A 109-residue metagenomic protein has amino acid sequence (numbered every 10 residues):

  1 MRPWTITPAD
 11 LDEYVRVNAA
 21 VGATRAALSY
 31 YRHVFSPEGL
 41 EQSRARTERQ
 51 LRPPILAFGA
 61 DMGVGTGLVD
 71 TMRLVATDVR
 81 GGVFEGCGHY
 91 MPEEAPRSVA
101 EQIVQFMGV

Functional and structural regions predicted by a protein language model:
M1-G67: Alpha/beta-hydrolase
P8, D12, R16, S29 (+4 more regions): Replace "anionic and nucleotidyl ligands
P54-C87: Conserved loop-alpha-helix segment in the C-terminal half of the alpha/beta-hydrolase fold that carries the catalytic
D78-V109: Catalytic active-site module of serine/aspartate enzymes centered on a nucleophile-bearing elbow/loop
